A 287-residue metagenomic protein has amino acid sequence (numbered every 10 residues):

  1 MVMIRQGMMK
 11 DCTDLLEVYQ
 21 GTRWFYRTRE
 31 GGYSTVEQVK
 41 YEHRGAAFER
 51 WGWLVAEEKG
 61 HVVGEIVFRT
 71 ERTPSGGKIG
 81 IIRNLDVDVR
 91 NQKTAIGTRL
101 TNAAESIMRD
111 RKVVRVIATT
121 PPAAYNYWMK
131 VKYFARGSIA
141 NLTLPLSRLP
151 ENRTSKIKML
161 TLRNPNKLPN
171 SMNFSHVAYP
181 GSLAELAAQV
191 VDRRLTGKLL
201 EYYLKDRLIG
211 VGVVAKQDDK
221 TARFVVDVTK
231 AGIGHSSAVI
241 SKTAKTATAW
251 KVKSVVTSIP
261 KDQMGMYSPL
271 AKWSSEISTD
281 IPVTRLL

Functional and structural regions predicted by a protein language model:
L15, R27-H43, A47, E57 (+1 more regions): Amide-forming acyltransferase catalytic core, primarily the GNAT-like/NAT-type and related acyltransferase folds
L16-R23: Hydrophobic alpha-helical core bundles mediating ligand binding, dimerization, or RNAP-core interactions
W53-V55, H61-T70, I81, D86 (+3 more regions): Conserved beta-strand in the GNAT
G76-V89, D219-G232: Conserved acetyl-CoA binding element of GNAT-fold acetyltransferases
V87, K93-S106, K130, G232-A247: Conserved acetyl-CoA-binding loop-helix of GNAT-fold acetyltransferases
Q92, A104-E105, V113-F134: Hydrophobic, ordered structural segments
T101, M108-P121, A249-I259: Conserved GNAT acetyl-CoA-binding A-motif
N126, V131-R153, K253-L287: Active-site/acyl-donor-binding loops of N-acyltransferases
